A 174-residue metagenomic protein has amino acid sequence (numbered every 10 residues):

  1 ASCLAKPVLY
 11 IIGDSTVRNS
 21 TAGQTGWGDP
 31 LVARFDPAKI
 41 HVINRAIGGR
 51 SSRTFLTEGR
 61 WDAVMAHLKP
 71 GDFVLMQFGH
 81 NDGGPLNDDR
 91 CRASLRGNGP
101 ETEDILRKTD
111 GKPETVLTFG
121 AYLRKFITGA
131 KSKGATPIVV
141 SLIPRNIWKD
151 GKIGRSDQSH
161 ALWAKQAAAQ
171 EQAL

Functional and structural regions predicted by a protein language model:
A1-I47, D62-V74, R90-T102, A168: Serine-esterase "nucleophile elbow" of acetyl-processing enzymes
A46-G49, H80-D82: Short glycine-rich, polar/acidic loop-and-turn segments at beta strand-coil junctions
S51-G59: Structural motif
R60-L174: Alpha-helical cap/lid subdomain in secreted, periplasmic, or secretory-pathway luminal O-acyl-processing enzymes
